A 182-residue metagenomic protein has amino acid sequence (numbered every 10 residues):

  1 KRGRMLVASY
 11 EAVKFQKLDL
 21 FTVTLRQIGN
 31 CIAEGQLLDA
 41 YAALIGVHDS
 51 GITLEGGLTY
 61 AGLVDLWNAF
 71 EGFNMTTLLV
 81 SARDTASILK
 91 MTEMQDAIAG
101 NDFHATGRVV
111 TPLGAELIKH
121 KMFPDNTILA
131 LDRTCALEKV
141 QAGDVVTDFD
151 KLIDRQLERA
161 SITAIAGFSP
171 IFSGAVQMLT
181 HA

Functional and structural regions predicted by a protein language model:
R2-N74, H181-A182: Alpha-helical scaffold segments that mediate packing/assembly in large oligomeric complexes
R2-R4, F73-T76, L113-A115, Q156-E158: Structural beta-strand/beta-sheet cores of well-ordered domains, especially the beta-sheet scaffolds that support
S9, V80-D84, D132, F172: Helix N-cap / beta->alpha transition motif
A12, L38, D84-A86, A166-F168: Short loop/turn segments at secondary-structure transitions that flank enzyme active sites
Q16-K17, S87-L89, S169-I171: Short helix/loop capping segments that flank catalytic or ligand/cofactor-binding pockets
I32-A40, D84, T134-E138: Charged, low-complexity, helix-prone segments enriched in Lys/Glu/Asp/Gln
L44-G114, H120: Extended, solvent-exposed, turn-rich assembly/linker loops in the middle of proteins
E93-A182: Sequence/fold signature of self-assembling virion shell proteins
